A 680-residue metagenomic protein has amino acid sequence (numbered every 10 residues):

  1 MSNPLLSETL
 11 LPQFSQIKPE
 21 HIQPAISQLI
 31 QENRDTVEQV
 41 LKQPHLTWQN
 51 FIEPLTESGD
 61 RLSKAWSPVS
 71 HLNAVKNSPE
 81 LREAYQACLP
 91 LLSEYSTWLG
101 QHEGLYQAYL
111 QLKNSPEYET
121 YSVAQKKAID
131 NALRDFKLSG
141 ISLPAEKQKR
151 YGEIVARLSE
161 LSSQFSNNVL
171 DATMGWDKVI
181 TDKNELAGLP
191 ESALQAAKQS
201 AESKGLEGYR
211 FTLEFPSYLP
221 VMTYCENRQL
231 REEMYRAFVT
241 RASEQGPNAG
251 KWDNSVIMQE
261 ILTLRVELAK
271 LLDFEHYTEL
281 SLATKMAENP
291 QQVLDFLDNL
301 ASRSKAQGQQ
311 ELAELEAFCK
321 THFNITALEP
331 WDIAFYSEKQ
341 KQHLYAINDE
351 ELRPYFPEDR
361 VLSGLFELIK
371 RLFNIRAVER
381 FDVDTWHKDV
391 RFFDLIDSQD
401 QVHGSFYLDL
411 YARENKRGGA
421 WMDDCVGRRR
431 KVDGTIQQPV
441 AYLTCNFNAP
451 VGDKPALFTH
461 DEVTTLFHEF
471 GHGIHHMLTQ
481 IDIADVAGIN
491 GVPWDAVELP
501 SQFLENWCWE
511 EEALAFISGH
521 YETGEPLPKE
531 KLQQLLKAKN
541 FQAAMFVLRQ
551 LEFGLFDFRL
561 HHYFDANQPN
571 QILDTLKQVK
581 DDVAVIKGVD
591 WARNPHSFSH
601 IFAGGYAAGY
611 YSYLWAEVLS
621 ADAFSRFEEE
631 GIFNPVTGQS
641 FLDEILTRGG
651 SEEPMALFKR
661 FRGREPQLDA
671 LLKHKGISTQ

Functional and structural regions predicted by a protein language model:
M1-P24, Q28, L46, G188 (+12 more regions): C-terminal, non-catalytic "cap/extension" segments appended to globular domains
S2-Q28, N33, A74-N77, L81-E288 (+2 more regions): His/Asp/Glu-rich acidic catalytic environments and adjacent acidic regulatory segments
I30-T120, Q550-L560, F564-D581, V585-G588 (+2 more regions): C-terminal non-catalytic alpha-helical accessory regions
E38, K64-A74, S93-G104, Q111 (+14 more regions): Charged/polar positions within long, soluble alpha-helices
N50, Y85-L89, D253, F296-L300 (+1 more regions): Membrane-interfacial loop-to-helix junctions in multi-pass inner-membrane proteins
D60-H71, R134, R236, I333-K341 (+2 more regions): Short, hydrophobic/amphipathic alpha-helical patches that form generic packing surfaces within helical domains
A124, A128, R157-S163, N167 (+9 more regions): Active-site-proximal, well-structured secondary-structure segments within enzyme catalytic domains
N448-F467: Short pre-active-site segment immediately N-terminal to the catalytic Zn-binding motif
